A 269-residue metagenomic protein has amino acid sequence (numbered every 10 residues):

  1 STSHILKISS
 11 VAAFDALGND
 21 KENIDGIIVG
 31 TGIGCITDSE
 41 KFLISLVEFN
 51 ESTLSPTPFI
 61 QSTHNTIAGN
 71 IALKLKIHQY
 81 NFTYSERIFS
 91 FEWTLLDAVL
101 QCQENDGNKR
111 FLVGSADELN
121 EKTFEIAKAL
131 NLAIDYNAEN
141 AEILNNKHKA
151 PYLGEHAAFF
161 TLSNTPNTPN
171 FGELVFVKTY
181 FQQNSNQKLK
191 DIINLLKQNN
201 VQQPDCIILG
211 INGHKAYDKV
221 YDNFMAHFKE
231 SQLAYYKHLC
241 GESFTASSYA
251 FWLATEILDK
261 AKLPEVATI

Functional and structural regions predicted by a protein language model:
S1-L96, L100-I269: Conserved "HGTGT" condensation-loop signature of ketosynthase/thiolase-family condensing enzymes that catalyze
